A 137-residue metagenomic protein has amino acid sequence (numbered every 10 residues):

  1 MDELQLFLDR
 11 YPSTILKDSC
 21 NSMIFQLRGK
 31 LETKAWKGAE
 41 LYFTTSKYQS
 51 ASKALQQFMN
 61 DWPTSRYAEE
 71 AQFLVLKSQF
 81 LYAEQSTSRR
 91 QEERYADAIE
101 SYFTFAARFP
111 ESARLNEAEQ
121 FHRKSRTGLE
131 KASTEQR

Functional and structural regions predicted by a protein language model:
M1-R137: Acidic, polar-rich low-complexity tracts and alpha-helical solenoid repeat scaffolds
